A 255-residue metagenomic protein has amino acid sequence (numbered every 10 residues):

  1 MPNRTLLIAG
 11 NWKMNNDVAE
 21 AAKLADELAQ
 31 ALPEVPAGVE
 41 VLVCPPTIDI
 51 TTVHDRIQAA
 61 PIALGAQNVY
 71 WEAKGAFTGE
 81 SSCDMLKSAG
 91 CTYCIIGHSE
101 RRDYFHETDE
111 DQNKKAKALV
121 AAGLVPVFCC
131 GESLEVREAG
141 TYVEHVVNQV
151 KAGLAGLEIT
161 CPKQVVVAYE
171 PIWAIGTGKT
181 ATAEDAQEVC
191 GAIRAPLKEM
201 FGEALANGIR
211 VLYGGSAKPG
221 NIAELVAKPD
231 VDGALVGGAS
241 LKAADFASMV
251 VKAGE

Functional and structural regions predicted by a protein language model:
M1-E255: Active-site loop-to-helix "anion-binding N-cap" substructures in soluble metabolic enzymes
